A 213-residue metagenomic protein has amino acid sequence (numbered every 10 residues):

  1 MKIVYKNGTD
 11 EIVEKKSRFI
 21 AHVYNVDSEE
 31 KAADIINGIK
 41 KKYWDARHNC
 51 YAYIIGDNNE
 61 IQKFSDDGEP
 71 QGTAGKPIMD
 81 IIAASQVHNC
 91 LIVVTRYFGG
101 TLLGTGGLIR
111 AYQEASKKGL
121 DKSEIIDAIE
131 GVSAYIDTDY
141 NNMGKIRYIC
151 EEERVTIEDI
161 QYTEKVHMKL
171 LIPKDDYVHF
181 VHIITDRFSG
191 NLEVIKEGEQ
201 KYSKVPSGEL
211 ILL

Functional and structural regions predicted by a protein language model:
M1-G72, E193-V205, E209-L213: C-terminal regulatory domains involved in ligand/effector binding and gene-expression control
H22, C50-Y51, N89-I92, S133-Y135 (+2 more regions): Structural motif
Y43-A46, E153-E158, T185-E193: A common structural junction motif
Q62, G72-T105: Ordered, amphipathic secondary-structure segments that act as subunit-interaction surfaces in large macromolecular
A111, A115-S123: Stable alpha-helical structural segments in soluble proteins, enriched in small hydrophobic residues
E124-N141: Short glycine-/aliphatic-rich beta-strand segments at the starts of folded cytosolic domains
D137-V155: Short amphipathic alpha-helix segments
L170-H179: Terminal, non-globular segments
